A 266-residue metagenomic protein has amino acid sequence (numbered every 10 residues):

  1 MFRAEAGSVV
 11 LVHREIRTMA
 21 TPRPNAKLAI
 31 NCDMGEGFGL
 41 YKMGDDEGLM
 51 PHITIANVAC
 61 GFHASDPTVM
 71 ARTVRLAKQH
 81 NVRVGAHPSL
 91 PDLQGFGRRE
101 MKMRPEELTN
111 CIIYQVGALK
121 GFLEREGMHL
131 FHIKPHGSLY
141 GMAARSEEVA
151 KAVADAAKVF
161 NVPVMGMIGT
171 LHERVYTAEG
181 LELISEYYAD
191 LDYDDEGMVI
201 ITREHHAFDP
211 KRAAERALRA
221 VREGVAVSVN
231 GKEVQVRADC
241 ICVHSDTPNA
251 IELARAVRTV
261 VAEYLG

Functional and structural regions predicted by a protein language model:
D33, H87, I133, V243: Conserved, mostly hydrophobic/aromatic
F38-A71: A short alpha/beta connector and helix-capping loop motif
K42, S65-L76, A144-E148, L171-Y176: Active-site-adjacent beta->alpha loops and helix N-cap segments on the catalytic face of soluble alpha/beta enzymes
E47-P51, T73-G85: Acidic (Asp/Glu)-rich catalytic clusters
V58-H63, M142-A143, N161-I168: Catalytic beta/alpha-barrel core
L93-E126: Glycine/small-residue-rich loop that forms an oxyanion/phosphate-binding "nest" at active or ligand-binding sites
G169-V225: Active-site rim beta-loop-alpha module in soluble metabolic enzymes
A250-G266: C-terminal helical cap(s) of enzyme catalytic domains, especially alpha/beta-barrels
